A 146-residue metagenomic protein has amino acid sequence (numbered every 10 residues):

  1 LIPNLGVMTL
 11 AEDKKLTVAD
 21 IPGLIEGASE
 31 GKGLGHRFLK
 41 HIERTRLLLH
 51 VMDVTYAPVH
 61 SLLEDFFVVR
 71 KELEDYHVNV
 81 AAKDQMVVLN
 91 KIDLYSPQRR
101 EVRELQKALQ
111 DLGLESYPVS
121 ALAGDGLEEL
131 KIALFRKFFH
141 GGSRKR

Functional and structural regions predicted by a protein language model:
L1-K15, E26-R37, V68-E72, Y76: Switch I (effector-binding) loop of TRAFAC-class P-loop GTPase G-domains
M8-E12, T17, K40-T45, D75-A82 (+1 more regions): Conserved catalytic network of the ASCE P-loop NTPase/AAA+ motor domain
V18-A19, L89: Hydrophobic residues in beta-strands of the RecA-like P-loop NTPase core, especially within AAA+ ATPase
P22-K32, T55-L63: Flexible beta-alpha connector loops of hexameric P-loop NTPases
G33-P58, L73-V80: Inter-motif core of Ras-like GTPase G domains
A57-F67, K71-R146: C-terminal-of-GTPase-core extension/linker across diverse P-loop GTPases
